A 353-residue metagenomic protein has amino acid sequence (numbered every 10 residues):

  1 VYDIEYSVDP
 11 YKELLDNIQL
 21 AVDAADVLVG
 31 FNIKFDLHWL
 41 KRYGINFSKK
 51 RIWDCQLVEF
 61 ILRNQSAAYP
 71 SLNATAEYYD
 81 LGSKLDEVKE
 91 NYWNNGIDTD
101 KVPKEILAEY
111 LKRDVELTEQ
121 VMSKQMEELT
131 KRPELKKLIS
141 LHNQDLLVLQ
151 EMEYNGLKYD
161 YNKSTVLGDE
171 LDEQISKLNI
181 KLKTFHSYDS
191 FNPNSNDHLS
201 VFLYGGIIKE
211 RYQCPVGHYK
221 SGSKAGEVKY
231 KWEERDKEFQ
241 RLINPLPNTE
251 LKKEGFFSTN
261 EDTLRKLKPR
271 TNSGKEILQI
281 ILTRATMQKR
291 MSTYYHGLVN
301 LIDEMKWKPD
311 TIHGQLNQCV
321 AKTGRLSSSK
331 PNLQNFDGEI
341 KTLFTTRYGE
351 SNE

Functional and structural regions predicted by a protein language model:
V1, E87, Y92-K341, T345-N352: Conserved "right-hand" nucleotidyltransferase catalytic core of DNA-directed polymerases
V1-L129, S221-K224: Active-site-proximal helix-loop-helix substrate-binding element of RNase H-like nuclease domains
D23-L28, D189, N352-E353: Short active-site oxyanion
